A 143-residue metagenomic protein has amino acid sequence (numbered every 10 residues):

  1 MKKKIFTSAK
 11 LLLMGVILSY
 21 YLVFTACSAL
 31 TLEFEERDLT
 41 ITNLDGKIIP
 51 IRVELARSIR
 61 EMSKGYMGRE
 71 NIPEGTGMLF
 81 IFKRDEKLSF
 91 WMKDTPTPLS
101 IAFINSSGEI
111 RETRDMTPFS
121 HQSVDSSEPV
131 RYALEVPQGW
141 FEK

Functional and structural regions predicted by a protein language model:
K2-L13: Bacterial N-terminal signal peptides that target proteins for export
K4-F6, S19, G46-K47, I51: Short secondary-structure boundary segments
L13-L22: Hydrophobic helical h-region of N-terminal Sec-dependent signal peptides in bacterial secretory/periplasmic proteins
T25-A26: C-terminal motif of bacterial Sec signal peptides marking the signal peptidase cleavage site
A29-K143: Compact, glycine-rich, soluble single-domain proteins
